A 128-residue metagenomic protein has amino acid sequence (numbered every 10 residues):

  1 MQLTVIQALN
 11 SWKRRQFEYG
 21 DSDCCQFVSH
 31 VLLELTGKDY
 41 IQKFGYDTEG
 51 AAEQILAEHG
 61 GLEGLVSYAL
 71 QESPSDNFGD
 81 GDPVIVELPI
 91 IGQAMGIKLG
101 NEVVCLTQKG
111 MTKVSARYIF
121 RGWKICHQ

Functional and structural regions predicted by a protein language model:
M1-L62: N-terminal capping segments
C24-C25, C105, C126: Generic recognition of cysteine residues
G37, K98-L99, Y118: Alpha-helix boundary/interfacial micro-motifs
E49-K113: ...with weaker cross-activation on analogous glycine-rich loops/strands in unrelated enzymes
K113-Q128: Glycine- and charge-enriched low-complexity intrinsically disordered segments
